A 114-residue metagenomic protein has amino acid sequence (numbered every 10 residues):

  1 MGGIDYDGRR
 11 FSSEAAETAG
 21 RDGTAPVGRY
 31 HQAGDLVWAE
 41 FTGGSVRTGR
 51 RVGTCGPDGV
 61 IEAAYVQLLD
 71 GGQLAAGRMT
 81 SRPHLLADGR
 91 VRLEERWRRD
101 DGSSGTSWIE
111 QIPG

Functional and structural regions predicted by a protein language model:
G2-R9, S13-R29, C55, I61-G114: Beta-sheet ligand-binding and adhesion/scaffold domains
V27-T54: N-terminal glycine/threonine-rich, aromatic-flanked beta-hairpin/loop signature
L36, G59-V60: Structural motif
